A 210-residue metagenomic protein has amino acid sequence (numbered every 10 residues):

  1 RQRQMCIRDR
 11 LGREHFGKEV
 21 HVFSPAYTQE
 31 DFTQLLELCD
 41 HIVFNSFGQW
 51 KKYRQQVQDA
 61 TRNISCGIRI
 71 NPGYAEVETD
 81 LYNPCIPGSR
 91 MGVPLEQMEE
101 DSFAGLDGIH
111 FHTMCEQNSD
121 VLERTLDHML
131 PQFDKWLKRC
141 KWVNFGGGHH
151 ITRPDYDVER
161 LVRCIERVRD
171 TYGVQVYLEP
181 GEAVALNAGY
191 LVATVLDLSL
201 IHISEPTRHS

Functional and structural regions predicted by a protein language model:
R1-Q4, R8-D40, F47-Y53: N-terminal active-site wall of soluble small-molecule enzyme domains
R1-Q4, V20, I42, I109 (+2 more regions): Hydrophobic residues within beta-strands of alpha/beta enzymes
Q2-R3, I7, I201-S210: Single conserved hydrophobic/aromatic residue that forms the stacking wall/gate of nucleotide- or nucleobase-binding
H15-H21, N63-S65, Q175-V176: Short beta-strand/loop segments at the ligand-binding rim of alpha/beta enzyme cores
S46-A60, S65: FAD-binding glycine-rich core of flavoenzymes that anchor FAD
Q56, T61, P72-S199: Active-site loop/helix belt of alpha/beta enzymes
I68: Short conserved active-site loop signatures built around small residues
